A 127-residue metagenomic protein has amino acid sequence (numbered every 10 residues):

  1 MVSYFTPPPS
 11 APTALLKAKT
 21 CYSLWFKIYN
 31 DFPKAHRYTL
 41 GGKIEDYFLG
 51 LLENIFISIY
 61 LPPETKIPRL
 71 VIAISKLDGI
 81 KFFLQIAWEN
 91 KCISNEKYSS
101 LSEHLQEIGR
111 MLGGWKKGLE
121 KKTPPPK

Functional and structural regions predicted by a protein language model:
M1-K127: Amphipathic alpha-helical assembly/interaction segments
